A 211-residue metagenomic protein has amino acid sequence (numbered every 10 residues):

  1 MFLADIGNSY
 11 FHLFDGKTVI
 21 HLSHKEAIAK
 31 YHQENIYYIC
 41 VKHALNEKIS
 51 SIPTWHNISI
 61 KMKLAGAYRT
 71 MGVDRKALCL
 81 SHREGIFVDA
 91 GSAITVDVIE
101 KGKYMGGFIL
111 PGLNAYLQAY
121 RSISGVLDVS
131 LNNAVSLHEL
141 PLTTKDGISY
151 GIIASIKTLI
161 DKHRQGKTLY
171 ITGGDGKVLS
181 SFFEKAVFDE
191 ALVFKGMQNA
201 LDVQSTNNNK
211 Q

Functional and structural regions predicted by a protein language model:
M1-K17, H82-K103, Y120: Gly/Thr-rich phosphate-binding beta-strand-loop-beta motif of the actin/hexokinase/Hsp70
F2-A27, C40-K42, G174, S180: N-terminal beta1-alpha1 ligand-phosphate binding loop
D5, K76, V187-Q211: Glycine-rich phosphate-binding/hydrolytic loop that grips phosphoryl groups
L13-G16, A29-H32, L45-I52, D97 (+1 more regions): Short loop/helix-cap segments at secondary-structure boundaries that form the rim of catalytic
Q33-A44, G166-D175: Short glycine-rich phosphate-binding loop at a beta-alpha junction
E47-H82: Glycine/small-residue-rich loop that forms an oxyanion/phosphate-binding "nest" at active or ligand-binding sites
G106-G125, E190-M197: Gly/Ser/Thr-rich active-site loops/lids in small-molecule metabolic enzymes that frequently grip phosphoryl groups
L113-G166: Active-site rim beta-loop-alpha module in soluble metabolic enzymes
